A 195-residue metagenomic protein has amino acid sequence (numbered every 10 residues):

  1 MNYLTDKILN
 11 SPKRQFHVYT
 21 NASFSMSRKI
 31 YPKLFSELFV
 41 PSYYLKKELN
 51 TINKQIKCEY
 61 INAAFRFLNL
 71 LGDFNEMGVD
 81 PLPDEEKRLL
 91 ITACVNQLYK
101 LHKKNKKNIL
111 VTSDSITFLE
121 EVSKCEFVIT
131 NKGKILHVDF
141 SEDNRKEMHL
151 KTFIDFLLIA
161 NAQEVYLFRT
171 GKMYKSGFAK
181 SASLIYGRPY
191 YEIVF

Functional and structural regions predicted by a protein language model:
M1-K100, K104-K106: Secretory-pathway luminal glycosyltransferase catalytic domains
R14-H17, C58-I61, K107-L110, A162-Y166 (+1 more regions): Hydrophobic beta-strand segments of well-ordered beta-sheets in folded domains
Y44-K47, L150, G177: Short, conserved clusters of charged catalytic residues that mark active-site and nucleotide-handling motifs
N53, Y99-K103, S123, I159 (+1 more regions): N-terminal cationic-hydrophobic initiation segments that often serve targeting/anchoring roles
A64-G72, V95-R145: Catalytic donor nucleotide-activated moiety binding site of glycosyltransferases and closely related
L71-E86, F140-H149, G171-K175: Short, flexible/disordered intra-domain loops and linkers
I129-F168: Donor nucleotide-activated moiety binding/catalytic core segment of transferases that use nucleotide-activated donors
T152-F195: A donor-sugar binding/catalytic signature common to diverse glycosyltransferases and related nucleotide-sugar
